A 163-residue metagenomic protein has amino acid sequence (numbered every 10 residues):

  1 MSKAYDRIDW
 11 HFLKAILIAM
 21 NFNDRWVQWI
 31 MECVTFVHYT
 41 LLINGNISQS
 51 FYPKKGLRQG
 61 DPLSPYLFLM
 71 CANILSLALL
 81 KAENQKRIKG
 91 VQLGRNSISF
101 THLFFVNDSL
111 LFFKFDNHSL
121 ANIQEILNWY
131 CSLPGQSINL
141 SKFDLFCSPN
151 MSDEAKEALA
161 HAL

Functional and structural regions predicted by a protein language model:
M1-L163: Nucleotidyl polymerases of mobile genetic elements and RNA viruses
